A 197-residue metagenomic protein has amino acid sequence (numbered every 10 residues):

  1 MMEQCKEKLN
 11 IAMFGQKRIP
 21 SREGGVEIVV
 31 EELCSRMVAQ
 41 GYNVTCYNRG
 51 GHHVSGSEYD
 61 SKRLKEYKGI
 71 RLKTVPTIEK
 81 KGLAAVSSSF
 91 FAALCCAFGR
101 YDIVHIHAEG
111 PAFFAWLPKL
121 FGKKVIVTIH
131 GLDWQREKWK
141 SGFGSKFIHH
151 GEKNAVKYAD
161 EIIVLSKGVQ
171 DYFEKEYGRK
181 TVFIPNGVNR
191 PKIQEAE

Functional and structural regions predicted by a protein language model:
K6-E23, V29-K80, V169-E174: N-terminal strand-loop element at the rim of the active site of nucleotide-sugar-dependent glycosyltransferases
G41, Y101, G122, A159-D160: Short, well-ordered alpha-helix to beta-strand connector turns
Y67-L94, E137-F143: A short, charged, and often flexible helix/loop element on the N-terminal side of the glycosyltransferase catalytic
L83-A97, Y101-W134: An aromatic- and histidine-rich active-site surface loop
L94-A97, L120, F143-I162: Membrane-proximal helix-turn-helix segments that form the acceptor-binding/catalytic region of lipid-linked
G168, G187: Carbohydrate-associated surface elements
K175, V188-E197: Acidic anion/phosphate-binding donor-loop and adjacent secondary structure in glycosyltransferase catalytic cores
